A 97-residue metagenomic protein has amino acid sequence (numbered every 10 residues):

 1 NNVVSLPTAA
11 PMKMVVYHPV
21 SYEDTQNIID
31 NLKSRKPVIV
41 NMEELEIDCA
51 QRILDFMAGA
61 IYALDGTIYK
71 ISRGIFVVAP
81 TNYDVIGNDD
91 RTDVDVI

Functional and structural regions predicted by a protein language model:
N1-V15, D95: N-terminal leader/presequence segments that are low-structure and precede the mature protein or first folded domain
V4-A9, Y69-Y83: Glycine/charge-rich, flexible interdomain linkers and switch-proximal surface loops that mediate coupling
A9-S72: Short, highly charged
I47, Y83-D84: A short acidic, glycine/proline-enriched capping/turn motif at secondary-structure boundaries, especially helix N-cap
D84-I97: Short, charged, intrinsically disordered terminal tails
